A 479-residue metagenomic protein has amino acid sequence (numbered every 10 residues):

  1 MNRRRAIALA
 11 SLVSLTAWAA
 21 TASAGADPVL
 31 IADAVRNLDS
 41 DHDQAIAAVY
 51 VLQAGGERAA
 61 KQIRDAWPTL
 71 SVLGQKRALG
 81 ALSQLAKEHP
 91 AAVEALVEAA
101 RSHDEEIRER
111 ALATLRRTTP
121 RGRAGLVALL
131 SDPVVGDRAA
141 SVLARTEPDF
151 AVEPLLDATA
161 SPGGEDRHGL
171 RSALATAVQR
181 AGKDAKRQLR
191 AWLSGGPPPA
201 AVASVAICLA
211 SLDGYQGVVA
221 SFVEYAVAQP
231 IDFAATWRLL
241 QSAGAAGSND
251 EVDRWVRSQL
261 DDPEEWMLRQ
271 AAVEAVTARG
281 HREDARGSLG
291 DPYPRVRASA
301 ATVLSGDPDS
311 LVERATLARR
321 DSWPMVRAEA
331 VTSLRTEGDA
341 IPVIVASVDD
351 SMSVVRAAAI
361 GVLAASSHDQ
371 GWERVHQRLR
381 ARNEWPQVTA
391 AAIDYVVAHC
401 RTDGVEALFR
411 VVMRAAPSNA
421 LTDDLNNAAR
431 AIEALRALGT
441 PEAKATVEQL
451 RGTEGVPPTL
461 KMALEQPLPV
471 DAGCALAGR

Functional and structural regions predicted by a protein language model:
M1-A10: Bacterial N-terminal signal peptides that target proteins for export
A10-W18: Bacterial N-terminal signal peptides
G25-R36, E57-P68, K87-R101, T119-L130 (+11 more regions): Amphipathic alpha-helical scaffolding segments comprising HEAT/armadillo-like alpha-solenoid repeats
P28, D41-D43, E57, V72-K76 (+12 more regions): Alpha-helix N-cap/helix-start positions at coil->helix boundaries
V35-Q84, E106: Alpha-helical, heptad-rich or low-complexity scaffold/stalk segments that mediate oligomerization or tethering
A45-I46, K61, K76-G80, E94 (+14 more regions): Alpha-solenoid HEAT/ARM repeat scaffold
Y50-A54, A81-Q84, T114-R117, V142-R145 (+11 more regions): Core register positions within helices of long alpha-helical scaffolds
D423-T453: Extended alpha-helical scaffolding segments
